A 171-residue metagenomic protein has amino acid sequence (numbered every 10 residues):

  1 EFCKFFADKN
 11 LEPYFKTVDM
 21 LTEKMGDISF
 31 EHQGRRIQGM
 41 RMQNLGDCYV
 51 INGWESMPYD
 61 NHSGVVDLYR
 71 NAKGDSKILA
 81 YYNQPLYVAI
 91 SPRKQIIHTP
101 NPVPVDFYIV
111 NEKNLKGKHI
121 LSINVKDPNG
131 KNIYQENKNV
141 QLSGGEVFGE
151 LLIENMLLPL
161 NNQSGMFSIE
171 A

Functional and structural regions predicted by a protein language model:
E1-Q135, L142: Substrate-binding clefts and catalytic carboxylate motifs of secreted carbohydrate-active enzymes
T99, Q163-S164: Surface-exposed loops/turns
N101-V105, L151-I153, S168: Short, solvent-exposed loop/turn segments enriched in Ser/Thr/Gly
N132-N162: Intrinsically disordered, low-complexity Pro/Gly/Ser/Thr-rich segments with frequent PxxP/GP/PP motifs and embedded
S164-A171: Short, aromatic- and glycine-rich surface loops/edge beta-strands on solvent-exposed regions
